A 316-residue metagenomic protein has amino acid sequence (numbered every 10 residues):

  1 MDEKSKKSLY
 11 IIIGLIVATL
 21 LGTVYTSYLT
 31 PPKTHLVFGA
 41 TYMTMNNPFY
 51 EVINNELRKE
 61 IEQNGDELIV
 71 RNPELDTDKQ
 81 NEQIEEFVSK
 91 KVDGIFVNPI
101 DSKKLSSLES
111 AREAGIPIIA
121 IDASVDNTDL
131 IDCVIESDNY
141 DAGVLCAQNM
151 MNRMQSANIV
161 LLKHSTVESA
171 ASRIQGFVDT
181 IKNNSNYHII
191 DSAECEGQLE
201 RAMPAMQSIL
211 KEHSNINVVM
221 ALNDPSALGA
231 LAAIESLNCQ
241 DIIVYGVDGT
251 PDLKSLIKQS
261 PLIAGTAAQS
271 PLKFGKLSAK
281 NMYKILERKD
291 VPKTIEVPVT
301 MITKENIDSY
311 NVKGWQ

Functional and structural regions predicted by a protein language model:
L9-G14, G22-V24, I181, S270-Q316: Hinge/cleft segment of the Venus flytrap/periplasmic-binding protein
F38, Y42, L57, V144-Y187 (+3 more regions): An alpha-beta-alpha
F38-E56, E60, N64, I69-D78 (+5 more regions): Extracytoplasmic "Venus flytrap"
G39, K91-P99, P117-I121, V160-L161 (+4 more regions): Periplasmic-binding protein-like
F49-Q63, A142-C146, S169-Y187, R201 (+4 more regions): Short, solvent-exposed amphipathic alpha-helices that sit in or adjacent to ligand/effector-binding or catalytic
Q80, V134-I159, A171, R201-M203 (+2 more regions): Hydrophobic alpha-helical segments within soluble ligand-binding/sensing domains
V97-A111, F177, E196-K254: Hydrophobic alpha-helical
S102-D141, T250-Q259, N311: Flexible loop/hinge segments that line or gate small-molecule binding clefts
